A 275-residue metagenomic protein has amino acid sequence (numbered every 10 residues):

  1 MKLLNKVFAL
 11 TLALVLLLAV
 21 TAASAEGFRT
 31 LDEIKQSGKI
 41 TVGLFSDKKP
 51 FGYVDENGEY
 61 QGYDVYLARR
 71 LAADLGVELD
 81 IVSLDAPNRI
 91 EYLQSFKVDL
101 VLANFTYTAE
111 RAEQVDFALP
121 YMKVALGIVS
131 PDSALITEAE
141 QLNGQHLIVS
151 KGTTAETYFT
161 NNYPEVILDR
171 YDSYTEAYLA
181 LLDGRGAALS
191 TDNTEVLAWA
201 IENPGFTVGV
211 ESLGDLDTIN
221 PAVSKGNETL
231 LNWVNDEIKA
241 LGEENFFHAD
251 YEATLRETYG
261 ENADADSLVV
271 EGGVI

Functional and structural regions predicted by a protein language model:
E26-F28, T154-Y171, V208-S212, I238-I275: Ligand-binding clefts/hinges and TM-proximal coupling segments of bilobed small-molecule sensing domains
E26-N104: Extracytoplasmic small-molecule ligand-binding "clamshell" domains of the periplasmic binding protein/Venus flytrap
F28, V65-D74, S133-I136, Q145-H146 (+2 more regions): Extended ligand-binding regions for polar small-molecule ligands
I40-T41, G76-E78, S95-A103, Q145-H146 (+2 more regions): Alpha-to-beta junction loops
V77-N88, F105-A109, V115-E165: A conserved helix-loop-strand patch within extracytoplasmic ligand-binding domains of the periplasmic binding
D80-E91, T154, D169-D183: Short helix-initiation/N-cap motifs at beta->coil->alpha
E91, F105-E113, N161, L182-L216: A ligand-binding cleft/hinge motif common to bilobed small-molecule-binding domains
M122-S130, L197-I238, E257-I275: Periplasmic-binding protein-like
